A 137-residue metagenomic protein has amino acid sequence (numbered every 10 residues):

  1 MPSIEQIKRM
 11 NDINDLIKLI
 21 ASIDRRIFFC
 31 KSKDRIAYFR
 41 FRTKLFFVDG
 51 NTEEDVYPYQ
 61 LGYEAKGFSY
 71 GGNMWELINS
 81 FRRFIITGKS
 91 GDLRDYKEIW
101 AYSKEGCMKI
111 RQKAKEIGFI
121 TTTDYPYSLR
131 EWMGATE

Functional and structural regions predicted by a protein language model:
M1-Y38, R94-E137: Negatively charged, low-complexity tracts enriched in Asp/Glu with abundant Ser/Thr
I36-G91: Intrinsically disordered, low-complexity regulatory segments enriched in Ser/Thr/Pro and charged residues
